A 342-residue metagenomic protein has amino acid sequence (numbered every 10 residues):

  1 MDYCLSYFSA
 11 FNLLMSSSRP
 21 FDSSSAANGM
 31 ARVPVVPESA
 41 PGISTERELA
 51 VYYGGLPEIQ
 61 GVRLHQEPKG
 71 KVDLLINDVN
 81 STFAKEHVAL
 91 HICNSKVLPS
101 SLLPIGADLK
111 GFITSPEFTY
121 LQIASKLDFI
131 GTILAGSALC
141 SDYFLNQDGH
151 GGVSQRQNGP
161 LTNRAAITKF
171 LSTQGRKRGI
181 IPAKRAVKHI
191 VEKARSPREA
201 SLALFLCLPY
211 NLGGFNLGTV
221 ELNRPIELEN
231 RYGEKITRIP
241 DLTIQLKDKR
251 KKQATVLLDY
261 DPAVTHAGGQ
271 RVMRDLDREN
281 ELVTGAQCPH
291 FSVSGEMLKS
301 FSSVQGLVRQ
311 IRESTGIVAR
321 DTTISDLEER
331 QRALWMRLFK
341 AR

Functional and structural regions predicted by a protein language model:
M1-L171, G175-R178, L334-R342: Short gly/ser-rich loop at a beta-strand->alpha-helix junction or flexible surface loop bordering the NTP-binding
Q157-R342: Surface segments flanking catalytic/ligand-binding clefts of nucleic-acid enzymes
